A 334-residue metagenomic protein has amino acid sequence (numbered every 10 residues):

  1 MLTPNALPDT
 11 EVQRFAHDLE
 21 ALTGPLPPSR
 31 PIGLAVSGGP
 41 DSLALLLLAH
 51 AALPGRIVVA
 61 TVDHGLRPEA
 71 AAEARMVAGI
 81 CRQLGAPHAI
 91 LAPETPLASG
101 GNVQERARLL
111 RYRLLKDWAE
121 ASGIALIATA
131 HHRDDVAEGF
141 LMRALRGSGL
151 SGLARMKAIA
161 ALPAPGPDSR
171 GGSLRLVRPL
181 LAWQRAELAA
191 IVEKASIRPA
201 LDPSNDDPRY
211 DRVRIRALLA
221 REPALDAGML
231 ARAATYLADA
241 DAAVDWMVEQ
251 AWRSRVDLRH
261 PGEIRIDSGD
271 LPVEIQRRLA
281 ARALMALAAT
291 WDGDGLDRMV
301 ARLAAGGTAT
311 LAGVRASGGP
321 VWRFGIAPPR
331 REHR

Functional and structural regions predicted by a protein language model:
L2-L218: Core alpha/beta nucleotide-donor-binding catalytic domains of modification enzymes
L2-P40, V58-A60, H64, P93-T95 (+4 more regions): AMP-forming adenylation/ATP pyrophosphatase catalytic core
F140-L141, L230-A234: Short alpha-helical scaffolding segments that buttress acidic/His motifs in well-ordered protein cores
Q184, P223, L271-V273: Residues that cap or delimit alpha-helices
A217-M229: Conserved anion/nucleotide-ligand pocket segment
